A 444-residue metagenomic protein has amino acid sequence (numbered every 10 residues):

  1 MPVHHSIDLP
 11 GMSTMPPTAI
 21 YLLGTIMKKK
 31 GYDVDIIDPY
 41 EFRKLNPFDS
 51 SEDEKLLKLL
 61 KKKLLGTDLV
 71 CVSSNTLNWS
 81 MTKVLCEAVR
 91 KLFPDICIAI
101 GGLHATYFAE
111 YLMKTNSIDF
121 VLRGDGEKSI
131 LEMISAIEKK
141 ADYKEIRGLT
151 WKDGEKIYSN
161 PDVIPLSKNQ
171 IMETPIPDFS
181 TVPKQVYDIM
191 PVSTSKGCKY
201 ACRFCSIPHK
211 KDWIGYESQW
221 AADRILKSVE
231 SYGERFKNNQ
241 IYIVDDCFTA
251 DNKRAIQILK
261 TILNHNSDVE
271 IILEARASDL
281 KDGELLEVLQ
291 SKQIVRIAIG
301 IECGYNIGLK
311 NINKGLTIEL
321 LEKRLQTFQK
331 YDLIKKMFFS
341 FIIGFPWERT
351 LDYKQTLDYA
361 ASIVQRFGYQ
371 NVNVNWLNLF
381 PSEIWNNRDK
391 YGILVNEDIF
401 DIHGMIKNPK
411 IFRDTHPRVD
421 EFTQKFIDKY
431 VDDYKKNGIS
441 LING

Functional and structural regions predicted by a protein language model:
P2-P10, I37, T150, K336 (+1 more regions): C-terminal accessory regions of radical SAM enzymes
M12-K28: Short catalytic helix/loop segments, enriched in acidic residues and glycine and frequently bearing histidine
M15, N169-K335, I343-F345: Radical SAM [4Fe-4S] cluster-binding motif and immediate context
L23, L59-L60, M81, L85-V89 (+7 more regions): A general structural detector for well-ordered alpha-helical segments in enzyme core domains, enriched
I26-M27, D35-I164, S382: Glycine-rich beta-alpha loop elements in corrinoid/cobalamin-binding modules across cobalamin-dependent enzymes
M27-D33, E234-F236, H265, K292 (+4 more regions): A structural motif corresponding to the C-terminal end of an alpha-helix and its immediate exit/capping segment
I36-R43, H209, F341-I343, W376: Residue-level recognition of beta-strand->loop/alpha-helix junctions
Y111-K128, V288-R296, Y359-V374: Structural recognition of alpha->loop->beta junctions
